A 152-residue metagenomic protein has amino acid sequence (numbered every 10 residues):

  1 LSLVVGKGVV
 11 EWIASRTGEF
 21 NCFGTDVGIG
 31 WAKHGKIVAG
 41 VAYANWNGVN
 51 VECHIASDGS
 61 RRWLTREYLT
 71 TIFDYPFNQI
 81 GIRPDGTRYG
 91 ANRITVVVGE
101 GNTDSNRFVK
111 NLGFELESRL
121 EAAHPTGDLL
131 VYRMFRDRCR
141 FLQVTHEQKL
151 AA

Functional and structural regions predicted by a protein language model:
L1-E19: Short amphipathic alpha-helix that is part of the acyltransferase structural core
D26-W31, G40, L129-V131: Short hydrophobic/aromatic beta-strand element in the GNAT-like acyltransferase core that lines or flanks the acyl-donor
G35-N45: Conserved beta-strand in the GNAT
G48-S60: Conserved acetyl-CoA binding element of GNAT-fold acetyltransferases
G59-T71: Glycine-centered recognition micro-motifs in short, flexible terminal segments and loops
N78-V98: Conserved GNAT acetyl-CoA-binding A-motif
V97, E115-L130: Conserved catalytic-core motifs of GNAT/GCN5-like acyltransferases
G101-S118: Conserved active-site alpha-helix within GNAT-family acetyltransferase domains
